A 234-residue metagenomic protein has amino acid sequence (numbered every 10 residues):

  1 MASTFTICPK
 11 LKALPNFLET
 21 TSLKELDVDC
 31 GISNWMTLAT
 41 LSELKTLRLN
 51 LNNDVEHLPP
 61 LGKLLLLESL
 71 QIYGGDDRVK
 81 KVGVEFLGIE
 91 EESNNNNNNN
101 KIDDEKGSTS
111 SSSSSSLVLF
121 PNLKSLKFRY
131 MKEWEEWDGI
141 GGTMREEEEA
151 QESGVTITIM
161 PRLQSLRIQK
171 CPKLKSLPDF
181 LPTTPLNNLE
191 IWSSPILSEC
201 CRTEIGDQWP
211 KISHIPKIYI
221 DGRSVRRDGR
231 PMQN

Functional and structural regions predicted by a protein language model:
M1-A13, L18-G31, A39-V55, G62-K81 (+5 more regions): Predominantly recognizes leucine-rich repeat
N34, V55-H57, S111-S114, Q151-G154 (+1 more regions): Eukaryotic intrinsically disordered and solvent-exposed regulatory patches
D77-S115, W134-T156: Acidic/polar low-complexity surface segments
F86, C201-R202: Ankyrin repeat (ANK) tandem arrays and their immediately adjacent linkers/low-complexity segments
